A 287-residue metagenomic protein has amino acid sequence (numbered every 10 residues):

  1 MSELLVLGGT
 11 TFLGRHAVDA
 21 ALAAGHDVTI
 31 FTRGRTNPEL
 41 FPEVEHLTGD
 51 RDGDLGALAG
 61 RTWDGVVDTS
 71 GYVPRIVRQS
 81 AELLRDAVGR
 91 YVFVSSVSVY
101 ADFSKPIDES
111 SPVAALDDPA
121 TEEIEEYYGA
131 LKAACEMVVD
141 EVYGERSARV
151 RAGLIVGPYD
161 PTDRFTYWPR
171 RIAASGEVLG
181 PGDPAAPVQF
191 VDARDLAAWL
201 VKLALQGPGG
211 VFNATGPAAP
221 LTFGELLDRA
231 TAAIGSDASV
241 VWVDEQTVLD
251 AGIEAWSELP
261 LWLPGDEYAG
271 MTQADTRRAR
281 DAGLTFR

Functional and structural regions predicted by a protein language model:
L4-A24: N-terminal Rossmann NAD(P)H-binding glycine-rich loop of SDR-like oxidoreductase domains
T10, R35-V88, F93, V99-A101: NAD(P)H-binding glycine-rich loop region in Rossmannoid oxidoreductase-like domains and their noncatalytic homologs
L13, L196-L200, A214, L226 (+1 more regions): Non-catalytic, hydrophobic alpha-helical segments
Q79-A133, E141-V142, A148: Conserved Rossmann-fold NAD(P)-dependent oxidoreductase catalytic core, especially the SDR/UDP-sugar
C135-Y159: Conserved beta-loop-beta element that borders a ligand/cofactor-binding pocket
D163-W168, P181-Q206, G210-N213: Substrate-positioning beta->alpha
K202-E267, D275: Mid/C-terminal beta-alpha module of Rossmann-like enzyme folds, strongest in SDR-family dehydrogenases/epimerases
L263-R287: C-terminal amphipathic/interface module of NAD(P)-dependent oxidoreductases and related NAD-binding regulators
